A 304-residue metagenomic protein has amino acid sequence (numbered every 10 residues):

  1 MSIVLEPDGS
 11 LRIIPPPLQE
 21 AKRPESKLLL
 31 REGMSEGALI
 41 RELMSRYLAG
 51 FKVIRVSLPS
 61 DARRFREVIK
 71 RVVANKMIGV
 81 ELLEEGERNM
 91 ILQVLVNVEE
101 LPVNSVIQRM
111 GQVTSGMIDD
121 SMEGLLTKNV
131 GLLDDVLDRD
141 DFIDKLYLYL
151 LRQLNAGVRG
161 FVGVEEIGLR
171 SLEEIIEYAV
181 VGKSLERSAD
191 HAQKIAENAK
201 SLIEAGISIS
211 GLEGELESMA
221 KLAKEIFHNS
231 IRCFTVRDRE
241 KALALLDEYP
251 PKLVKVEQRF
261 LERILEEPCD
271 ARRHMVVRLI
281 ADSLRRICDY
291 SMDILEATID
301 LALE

Functional and structural regions predicted by a protein language model:
M1-E304: Cytosolic, long alpha-helical scaffolding segments
